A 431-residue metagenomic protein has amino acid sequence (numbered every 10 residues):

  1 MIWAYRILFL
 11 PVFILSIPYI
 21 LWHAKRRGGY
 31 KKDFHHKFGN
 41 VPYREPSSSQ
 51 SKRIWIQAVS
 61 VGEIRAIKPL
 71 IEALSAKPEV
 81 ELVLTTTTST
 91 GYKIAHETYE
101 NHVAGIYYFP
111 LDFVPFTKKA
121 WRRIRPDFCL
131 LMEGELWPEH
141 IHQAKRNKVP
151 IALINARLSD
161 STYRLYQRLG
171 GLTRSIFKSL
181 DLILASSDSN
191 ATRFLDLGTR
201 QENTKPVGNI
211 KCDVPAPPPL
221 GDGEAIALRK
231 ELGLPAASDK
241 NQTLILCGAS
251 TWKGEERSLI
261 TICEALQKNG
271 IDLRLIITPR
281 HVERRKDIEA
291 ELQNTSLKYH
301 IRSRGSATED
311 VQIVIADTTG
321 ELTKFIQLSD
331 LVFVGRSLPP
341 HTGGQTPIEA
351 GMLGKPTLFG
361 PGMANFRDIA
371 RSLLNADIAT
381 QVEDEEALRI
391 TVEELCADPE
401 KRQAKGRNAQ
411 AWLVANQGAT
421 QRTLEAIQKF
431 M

Functional and structural regions predicted by a protein language model:
M1-M431: Nucleotide-activated sugar donor-binding and catalytic core shared by glycosyltransferases and related lipid-linked
